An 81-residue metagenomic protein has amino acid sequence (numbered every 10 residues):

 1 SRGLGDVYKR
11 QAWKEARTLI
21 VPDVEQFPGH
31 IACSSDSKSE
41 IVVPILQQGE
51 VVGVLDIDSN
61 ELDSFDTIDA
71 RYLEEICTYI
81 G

Functional and structural regions predicted by a protein language model:
S1-Y8: Short, small-residue-biased leader/transition segments that mark boundaries at the very start of proteins
Q11-A12, Y79: Amphipathic alpha-helical regulatory segments at dimerization interfaces that relay allosteric signals between sensory
A12-S34: Short loop/turn segments at beta-alpha junctions that line or gate ligand-sensing/allosteric surfaces
V24-E25, D58-N60: Anionic group-transfer/hydrolysis microenvironments
S39-L46: A short, aliphatic-rich beta-strand micro-motif
L46-S59: Sensory-domain boundary capping and coupling elements
S59-G81: Juxtadomain coupling helices with adjacent low-complexity linkers
